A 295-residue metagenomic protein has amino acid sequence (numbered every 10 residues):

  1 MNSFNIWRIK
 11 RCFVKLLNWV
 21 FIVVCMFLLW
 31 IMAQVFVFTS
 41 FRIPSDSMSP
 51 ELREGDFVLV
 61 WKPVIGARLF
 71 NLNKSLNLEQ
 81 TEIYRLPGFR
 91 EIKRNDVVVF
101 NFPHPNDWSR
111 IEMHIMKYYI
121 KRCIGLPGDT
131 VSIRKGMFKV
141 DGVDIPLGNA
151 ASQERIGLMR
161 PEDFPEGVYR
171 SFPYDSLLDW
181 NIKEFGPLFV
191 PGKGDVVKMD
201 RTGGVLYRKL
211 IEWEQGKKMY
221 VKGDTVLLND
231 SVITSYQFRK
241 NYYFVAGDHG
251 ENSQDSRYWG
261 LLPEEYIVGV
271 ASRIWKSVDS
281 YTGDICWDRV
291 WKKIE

Functional and structural regions predicted by a protein language model:
N2-F13, S49-E295: Soluble "head" domains of membrane/secretory-pathway proteins
N18-F36: Hydrophobic membrane-insertion alpha-helices, especially the h-region of bacterial N-terminal signal peptides
T39-F41, G125: Cytochrome P450 fold signature focused on the C-terminal beta-domain
F41-P50: N-terminal signal-anchor transmembrane helix
